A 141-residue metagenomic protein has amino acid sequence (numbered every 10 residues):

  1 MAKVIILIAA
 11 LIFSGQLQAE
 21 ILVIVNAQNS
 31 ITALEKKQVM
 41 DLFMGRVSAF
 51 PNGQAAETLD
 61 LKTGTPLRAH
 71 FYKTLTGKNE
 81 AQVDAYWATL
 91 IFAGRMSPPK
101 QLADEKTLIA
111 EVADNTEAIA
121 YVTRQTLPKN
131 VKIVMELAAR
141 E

Functional and structural regions predicted by a protein language model:
M1-I8: Sec-dependent signal peptide recognition, specifically the positively charged N-region followed immediately by
S14-Q16: N-terminal signal peptide c-region/cleavage motif recognized by signal peptidases
E20-E141: Exported/periplasmic ABC-transporter solute-binding proteins
